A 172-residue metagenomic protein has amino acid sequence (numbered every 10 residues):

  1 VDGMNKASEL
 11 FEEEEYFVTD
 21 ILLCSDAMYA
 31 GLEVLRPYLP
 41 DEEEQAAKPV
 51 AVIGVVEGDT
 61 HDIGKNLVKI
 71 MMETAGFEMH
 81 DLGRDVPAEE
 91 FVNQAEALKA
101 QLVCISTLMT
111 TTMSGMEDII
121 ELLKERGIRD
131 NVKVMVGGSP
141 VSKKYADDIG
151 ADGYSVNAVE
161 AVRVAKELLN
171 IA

Functional and structural regions predicted by a protein language model:
V1-R126, N131-V136, P140-D148, D152-A172: Domain-level signal for soluble alpha/beta catalytic cores
